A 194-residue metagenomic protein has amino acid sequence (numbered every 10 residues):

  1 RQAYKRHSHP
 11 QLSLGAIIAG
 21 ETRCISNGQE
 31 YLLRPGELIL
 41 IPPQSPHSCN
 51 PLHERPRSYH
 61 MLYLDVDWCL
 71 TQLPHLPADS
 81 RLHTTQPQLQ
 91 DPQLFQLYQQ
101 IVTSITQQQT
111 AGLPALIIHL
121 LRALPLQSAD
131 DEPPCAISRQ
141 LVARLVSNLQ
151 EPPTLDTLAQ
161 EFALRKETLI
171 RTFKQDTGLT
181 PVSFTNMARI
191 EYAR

Functional and structural regions predicted by a protein language model:
R1-R81: N-terminal regulatory/effector-sensing and dimerization cores that precede helix-turn-helix DNA-binding domains
P10, P134, S138, N186: Short, conserved glycine- and acidic-residue-centered signature motifs in active-site or ligand-binding loops
G36, L169-F173: Short hydrophobic/aromatic patch on the recognition helix
S48-L52, L126-S128, K174: Sigma70-family region 2
L73-E132, A143: Amphipathic alpha-helical segments enriched in hydrophobic/aromatic residues interleaved with Lys/Arg
L124-P133, E151-T154, T168: Short, structured loop/turn "capping" segments at alpha-beta junctions
A143, S147, P152-T157, K174-R194: Terminal helix-turn-helix DNA-binding modules in bacterial transcription factors
E161, R165-K166: Short coil turns linking two alpha-helices in DNA-binding domains
